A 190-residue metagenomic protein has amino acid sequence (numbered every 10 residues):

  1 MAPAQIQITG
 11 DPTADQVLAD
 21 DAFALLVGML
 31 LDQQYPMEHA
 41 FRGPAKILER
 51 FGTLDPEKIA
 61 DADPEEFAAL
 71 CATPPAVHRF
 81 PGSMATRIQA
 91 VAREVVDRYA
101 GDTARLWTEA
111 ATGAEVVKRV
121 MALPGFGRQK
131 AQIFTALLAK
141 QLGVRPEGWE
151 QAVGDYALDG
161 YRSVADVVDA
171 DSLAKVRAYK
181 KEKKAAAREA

Functional and structural regions predicted by a protein language model:
M1-Q16, D20, G113-V117, R128-A190: C-terminal accessory module of base-excision DNA glycosylases/AP lyases that mediates lesion recognition and DNA
A14-A24, Q34-P36, H78-S83: Structural motif
A19-A22, M37-A40, K46-I47, A110-T112: Short acidic alpha-helix initiation/capping motifs at coil-to-helix transition points, especially at protein N-termini
L26-L30: Short, aromatic/basic-rich helix-turn unit that serves as a nucleic-acid recognition element
Q33-R42, V95-G101, L142-P146: Short helix-capping/linker segments at secondary-structure and domain boundaries
I47, F51-A122: Alpha-helical ds-nucleic-acid-binding substructure associated with the helix-hairpin-helix region of base-excision DNA
